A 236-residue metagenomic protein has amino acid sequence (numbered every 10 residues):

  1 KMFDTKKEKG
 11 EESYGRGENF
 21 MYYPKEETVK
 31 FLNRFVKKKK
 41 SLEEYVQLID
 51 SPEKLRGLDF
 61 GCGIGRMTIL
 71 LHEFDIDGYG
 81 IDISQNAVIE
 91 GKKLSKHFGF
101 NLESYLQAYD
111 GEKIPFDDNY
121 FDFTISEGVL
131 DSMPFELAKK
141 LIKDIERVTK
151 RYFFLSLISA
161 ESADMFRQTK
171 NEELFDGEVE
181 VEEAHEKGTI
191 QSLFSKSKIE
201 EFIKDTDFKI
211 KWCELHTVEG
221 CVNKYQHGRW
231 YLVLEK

Functional and structural regions predicted by a protein language model:
K1-G57, G63-K113, L137, F153-K236: Class I (Rossmann-like) S-adenosyl-L-methionine-dependent methyltransferase catalytic domain, capturing the SAM-binding
D75, F121, T149-K150: Short, well-ordered alpha-helix to beta-strand connector turns
S95, M133, T149: Hydrophobic pocket-lining residues that define ligand/cofactor binding sites across diverse proteins
I114-N119: Short amphipathic alpha-helix with an adjacent loop that forms part of the alpha/beta core around
I125: A conserved beta-strand element that flanks and buttresses the S-adenosyl-L-methionine
G128-S132: Short catalytic micro-motifs in class I SAM-dependent methyltransferases
K139-R151: A short glycine-rich, Lys/Arg-flanked "PGG" loop and its adjoining helix->strand segment in the class I
